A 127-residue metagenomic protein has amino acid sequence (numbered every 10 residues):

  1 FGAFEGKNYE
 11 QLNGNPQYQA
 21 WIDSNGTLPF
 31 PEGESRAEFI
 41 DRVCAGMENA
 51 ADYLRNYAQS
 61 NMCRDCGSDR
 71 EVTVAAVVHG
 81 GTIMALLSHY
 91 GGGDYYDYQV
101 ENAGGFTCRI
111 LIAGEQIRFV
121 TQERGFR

Functional and structural regions predicted by a protein language model:
F1-C44: Phosphate-handling substructures
F1-E10, N56-V72, L87-R127: Acidic, low-complexity terminal tails and accessory targeting/binding regions of phosphate-metabolizing enzymes
A20-G26, Y53, G105-R109: Short C-terminal domain-edge/linker segments immediately following a structured domain
T27, E48, G92-Y95: Residue-level marker of structural boundaries
I40, C44-A58, L87: Generic structural signal for well-ordered alpha-helical scaffold segments
R70-G80: Generic beta-sheet signal
T82-M84: Short, active-site-adjacent cap segments at secondary-structure transitions
